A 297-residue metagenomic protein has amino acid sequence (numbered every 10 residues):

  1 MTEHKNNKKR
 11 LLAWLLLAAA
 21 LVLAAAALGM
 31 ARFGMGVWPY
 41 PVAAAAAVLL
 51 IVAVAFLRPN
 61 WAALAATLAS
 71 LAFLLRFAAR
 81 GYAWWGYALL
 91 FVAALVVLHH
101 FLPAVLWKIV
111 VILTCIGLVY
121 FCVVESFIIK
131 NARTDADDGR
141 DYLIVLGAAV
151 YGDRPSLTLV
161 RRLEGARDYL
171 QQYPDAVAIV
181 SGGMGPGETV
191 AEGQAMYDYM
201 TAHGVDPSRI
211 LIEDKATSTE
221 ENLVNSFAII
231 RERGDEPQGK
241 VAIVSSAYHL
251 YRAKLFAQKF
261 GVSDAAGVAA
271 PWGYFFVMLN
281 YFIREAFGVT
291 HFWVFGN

Functional and structural regions predicted by a protein language model:
M1-A44: Membrane-anchoring hydrophobic segments
T2-K8, A53-N60, H100-V110: Membrane-interface helix-boundary motifs at transmembrane edges
L11-W14, N60-L64, Y87, V105-C115: Alpha-helical transmembrane segments of integral membrane proteins
A20-G29, T67-A78, G117-C122: Aromatic-anchored segments of alpha-helical transmembrane domains
F33-H100: Membrane-embedded alpha-helical segments of integral membrane proteins
L89-F127: Non-catalytic propeptide/linker segments at domain boundaries
V105-W107, I116, V123-F282: A structural signal for short, hydrophobic/glycine-enriched beta-strand patches
M278-N297: A transmembrane-helix-recognition feature enriched in membrane-embedded lipid enzymes and envelope glyco-/phospholipid
